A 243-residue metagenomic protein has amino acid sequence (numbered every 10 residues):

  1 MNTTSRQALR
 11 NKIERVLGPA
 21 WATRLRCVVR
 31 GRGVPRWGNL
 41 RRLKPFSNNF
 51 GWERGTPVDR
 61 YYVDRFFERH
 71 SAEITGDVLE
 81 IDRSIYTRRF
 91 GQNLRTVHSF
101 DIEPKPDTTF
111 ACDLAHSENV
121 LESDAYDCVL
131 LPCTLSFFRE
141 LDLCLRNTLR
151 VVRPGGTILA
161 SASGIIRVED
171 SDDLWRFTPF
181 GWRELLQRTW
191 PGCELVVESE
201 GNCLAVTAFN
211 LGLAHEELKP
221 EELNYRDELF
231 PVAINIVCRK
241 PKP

Functional and structural regions predicted by a protein language model:
M1-N48, G212: Membrane-proximal basic amphipathic "stem/tether" segments
N2-L17, R69, G201-P243: A C-terminal cap/extension of S-adenosyl-L-methionine-dependent methyltransferases that defines the acceptor-substrate
E73-Y86: Conserved class I S-adenosyl-L-methionine
F110-V129: A short acidic, Gly/Pro-enriched loop at the edge of an enzyme's catalytic core that lines a small-molecule cofactor
D127-E140: A short SAM/SAH-binding and catalytic strip from SAM-dependent methyltransferases
D142-T157: A short glycine-rich, Lys/Arg-flanked "PGG" loop and its adjoining helix->strand segment in the class I
L159-R183: Conserved class I S-adenosyl-L-methionine
L174-W190, V196-S199: Short alpha-helix
